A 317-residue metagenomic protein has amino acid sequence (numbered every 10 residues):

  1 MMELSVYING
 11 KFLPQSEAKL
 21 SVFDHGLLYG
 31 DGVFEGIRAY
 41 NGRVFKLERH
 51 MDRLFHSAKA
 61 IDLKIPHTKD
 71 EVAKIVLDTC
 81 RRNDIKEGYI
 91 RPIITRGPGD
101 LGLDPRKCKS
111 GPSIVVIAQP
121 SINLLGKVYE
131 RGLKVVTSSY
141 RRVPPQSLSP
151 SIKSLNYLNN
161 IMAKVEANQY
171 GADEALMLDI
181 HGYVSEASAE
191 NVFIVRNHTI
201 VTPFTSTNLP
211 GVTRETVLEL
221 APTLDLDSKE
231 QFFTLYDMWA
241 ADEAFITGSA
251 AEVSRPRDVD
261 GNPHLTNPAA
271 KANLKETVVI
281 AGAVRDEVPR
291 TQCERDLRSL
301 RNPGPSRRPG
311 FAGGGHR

Functional and structural regions predicted by a protein language model:
M1-L176, I180-Y183, L209, L218-I280 (+2 more regions): Conserved alpha/beta cores of soluble small-molecule-handling proteins
A175-L176, Y183-T205, P210: Glycine- and Gly-Pro-enriched alpha-helical subdomains that act as flexible, kink-prone "lid/hinge" or packing modules
T213-R214: Secondary-structure junction motif
T277-R317: Intrinsic disorder/low-complexity segments
